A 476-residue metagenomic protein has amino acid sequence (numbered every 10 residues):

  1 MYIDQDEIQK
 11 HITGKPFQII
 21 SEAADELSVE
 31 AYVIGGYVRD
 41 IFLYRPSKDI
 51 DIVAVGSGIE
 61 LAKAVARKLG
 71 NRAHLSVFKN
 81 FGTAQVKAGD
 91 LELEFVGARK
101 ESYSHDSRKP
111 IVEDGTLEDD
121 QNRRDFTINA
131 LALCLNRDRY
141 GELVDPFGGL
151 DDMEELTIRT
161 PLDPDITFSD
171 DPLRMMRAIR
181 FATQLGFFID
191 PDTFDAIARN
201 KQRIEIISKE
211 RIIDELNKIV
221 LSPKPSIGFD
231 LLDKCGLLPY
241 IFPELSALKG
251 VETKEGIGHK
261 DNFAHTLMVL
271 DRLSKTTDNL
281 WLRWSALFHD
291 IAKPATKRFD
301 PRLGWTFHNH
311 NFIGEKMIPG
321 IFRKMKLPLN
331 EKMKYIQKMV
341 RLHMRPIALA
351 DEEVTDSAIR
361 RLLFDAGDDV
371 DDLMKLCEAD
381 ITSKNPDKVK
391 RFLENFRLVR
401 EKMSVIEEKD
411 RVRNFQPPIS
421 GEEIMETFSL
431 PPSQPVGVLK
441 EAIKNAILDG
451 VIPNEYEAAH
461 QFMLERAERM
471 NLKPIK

Functional and structural regions predicted by a protein language model:
M1-K476: Catalytic cores of the polymerase beta-like nucleotidyltransferase superfamily and closely associated nucleotide
